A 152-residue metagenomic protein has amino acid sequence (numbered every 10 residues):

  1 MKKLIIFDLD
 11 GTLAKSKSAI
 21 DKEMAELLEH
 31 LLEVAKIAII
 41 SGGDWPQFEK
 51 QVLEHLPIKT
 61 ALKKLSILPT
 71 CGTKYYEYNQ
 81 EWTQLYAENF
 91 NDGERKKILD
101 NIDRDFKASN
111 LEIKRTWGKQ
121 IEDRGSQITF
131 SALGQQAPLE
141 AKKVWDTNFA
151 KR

Functional and structural regions predicted by a protein language model:
K2-I20, I39, I67: Asp-based phosphoryl-transfer active-site loop
F7-D10, P69-G72, R124-G125, S131-Q135: Short loop/turn segments at strand-loop or loop-helix junctions that form parts of catalytic or ligand-binding pockets
K17-S18, K50-Q51, A141: Short, glycine/acidic-enriched capping/hinge loops at junctions between secondary-structure elements
K22-W117: Active-site phosphate-binding/coordination module
K114-R152: Conserved acidic, metal-coordinating active-site core of Asp-based, Mg2+-dependent phosphoryl-transfer enzymes
